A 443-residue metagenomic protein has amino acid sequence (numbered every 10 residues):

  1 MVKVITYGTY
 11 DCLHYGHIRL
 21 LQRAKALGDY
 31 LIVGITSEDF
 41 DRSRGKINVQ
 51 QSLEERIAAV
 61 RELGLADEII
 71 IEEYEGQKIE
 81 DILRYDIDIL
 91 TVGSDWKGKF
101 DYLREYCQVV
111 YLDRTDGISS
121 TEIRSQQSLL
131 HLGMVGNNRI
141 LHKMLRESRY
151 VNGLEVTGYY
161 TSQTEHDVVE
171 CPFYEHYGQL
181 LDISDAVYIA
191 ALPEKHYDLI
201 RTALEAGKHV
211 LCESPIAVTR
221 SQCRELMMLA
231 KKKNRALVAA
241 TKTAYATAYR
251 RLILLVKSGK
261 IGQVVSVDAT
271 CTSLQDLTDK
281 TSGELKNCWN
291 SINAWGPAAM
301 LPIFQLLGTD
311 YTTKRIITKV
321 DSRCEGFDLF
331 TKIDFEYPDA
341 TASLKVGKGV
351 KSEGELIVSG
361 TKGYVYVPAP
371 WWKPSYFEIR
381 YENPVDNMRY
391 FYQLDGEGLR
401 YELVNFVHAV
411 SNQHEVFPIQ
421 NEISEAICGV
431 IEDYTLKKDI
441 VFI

Functional and structural regions predicted by a protein language model:
M1-L129: Nucleotidyltransferase catalytic core that binds NTPs
S128-V169: N-terminal Rossmann-like dinucleotide-binding module
L132-M134, Y160, Q179, A186-A191 (+2 more regions): C-terminal helix-rich "cap/oligomerization" subdomain common to oxidoreductases
V169-M227: Beta-loop-alpha module in the N-terminal Rossmann-like domain of NAD(P)-dependent dehydrogenases, especially those
E225-K242, Q263-V267: Rossmann-fold dehydrogenase core element
A246-K314: Predominantly a Rossmann-like dinucleotide-binding segment in NAD(P)-dependent oxidoreductases
A294, M300-K373, V404-Q413: Contiguous beta-strand/loop segments that form the cofactor/metal-binding neighborhood of enzyme cores
S359-E432, I443: C-terminal glycine/acidic-rich active-site capping loop/insertion
